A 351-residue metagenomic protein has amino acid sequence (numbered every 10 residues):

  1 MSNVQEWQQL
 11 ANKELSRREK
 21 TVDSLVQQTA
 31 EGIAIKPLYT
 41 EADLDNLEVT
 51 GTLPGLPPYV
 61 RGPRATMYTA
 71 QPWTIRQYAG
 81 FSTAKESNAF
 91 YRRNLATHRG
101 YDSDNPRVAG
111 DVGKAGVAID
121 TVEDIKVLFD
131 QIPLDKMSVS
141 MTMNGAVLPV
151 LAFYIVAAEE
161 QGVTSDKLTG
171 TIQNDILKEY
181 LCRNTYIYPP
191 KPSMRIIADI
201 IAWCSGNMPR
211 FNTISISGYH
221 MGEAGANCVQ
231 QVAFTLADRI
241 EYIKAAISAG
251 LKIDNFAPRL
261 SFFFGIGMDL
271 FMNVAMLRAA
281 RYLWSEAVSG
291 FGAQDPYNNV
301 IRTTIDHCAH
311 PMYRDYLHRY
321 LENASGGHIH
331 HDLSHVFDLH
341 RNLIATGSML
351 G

Functional and structural regions predicted by a protein language model:
M1-D124, L128-D135, A158-Q161: Acidic/polar, glycine-rich intrinsically disordered N-terminal extensions of enzymes
S2-K36, E41, N46, L151 (+2 more regions): Gly/Pro-rich turn-and-neighbor structural signature
I35, D45, F81-E86, A96-D102 (+10 more regions): Flexible loop/turn segments at secondary-structure boundaries
P37, W73-A79, A115, M137-M143 (+5 more regions): Hydrophobic faces of well-ordered beta-strands that scaffold small-molecule active sites in alpha/beta enzyme cores
P54-A79, S103, Q173-N184, S217-E223 (+1 more regions): N-terminal small/glycine-rich loop or linker at the start of catalytic domains across soluble metabolic enzymes
N94, C204, R239, A324-G327: Generic structural signal for hydrophobic
V108-I247, N273-A287, Y313-Y320: Active-site cavity-forming subdomains of large catalytic enzyme subunits
L321-G351: Active-site or pore-adjacent capping/gating segments
